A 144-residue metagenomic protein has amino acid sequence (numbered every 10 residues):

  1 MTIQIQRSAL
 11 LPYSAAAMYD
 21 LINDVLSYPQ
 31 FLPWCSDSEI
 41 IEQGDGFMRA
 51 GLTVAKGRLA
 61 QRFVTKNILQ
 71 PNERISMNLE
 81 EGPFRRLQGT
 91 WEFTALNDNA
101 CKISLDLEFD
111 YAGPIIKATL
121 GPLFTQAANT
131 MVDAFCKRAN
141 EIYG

Functional and structural regions predicted by a protein language model:
M1-D45: Hydrophobic ligand-binding cavity/cleft-lining segments
Q4-Q6, A60-V64, R86-G89: Short, surface-exposed coil-to-beta transition loops
S8-P12, E39, T53, K66-I68 (+3 more regions): Generic structural detector for well-ordered beta-strands
A15, I41-G46, I68-N72, E92-K102: A short, structured loop/turn motif at beta-sheet edges
M18-Y19, Y28, A50, N67 (+2 more regions): Hydrophobic pocket/interface hotspot
L26, A128, V132, C136-G144: Short amphipathic alpha-helical signal-transduction/dimerization elements
E39-E80, A134, R138: Glycine-rich portal/gate segments that line the openings of hydrophobic small-molecule binding cavities
N78-Q126: Beta-strand/loop substructures that line and gate deep hydrophobic ligand-binding cavities in soluble
